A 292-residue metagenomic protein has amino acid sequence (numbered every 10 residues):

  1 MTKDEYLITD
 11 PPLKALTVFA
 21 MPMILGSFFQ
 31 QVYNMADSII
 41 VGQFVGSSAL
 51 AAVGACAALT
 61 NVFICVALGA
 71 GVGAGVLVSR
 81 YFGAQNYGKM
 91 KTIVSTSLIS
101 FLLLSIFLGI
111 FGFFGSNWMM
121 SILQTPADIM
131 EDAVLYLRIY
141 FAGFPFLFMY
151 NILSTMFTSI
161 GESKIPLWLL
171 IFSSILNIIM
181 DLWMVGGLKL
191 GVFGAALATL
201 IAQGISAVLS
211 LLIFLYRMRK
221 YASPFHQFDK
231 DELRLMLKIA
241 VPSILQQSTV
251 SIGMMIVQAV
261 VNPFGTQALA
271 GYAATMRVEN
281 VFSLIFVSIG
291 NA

Functional and structural regions predicted by a protein language model:
M1-A20, V78-G143, G187-V241: Short alpha-helical transmembrane segments in multi-pass integral membrane proteins
F19-S27, N61, F101, Y140 (+6 more regions): Residue-level signature of transmembrane alpha-helical cores of multipass secondary-active transporters and flippases
M23, S27, I39, V76 (+10 more regions): Transmembrane alpha-helix boundary and packing residues in multipass membrane permease domains and related
F28, V32, I106, I110 (+8 more regions): Hydrophobic alpha-helical segments of membrane proteins
F28, V32-L50, M120-A127, W183-L190 (+1 more regions): Helix-terminus/linker motif at the lipid-water interface of multi-pass membrane proteins
L50-I110, L147-P166, G271-A292: Small-residue-rich hydrophobic transmembrane alpha-helices
V62-C65, N177-D181, S206-L211, V281-L284: Hydrophobic transmembrane alpha-helices of multi-pass small-molecule transporters
G71, I139-T158, P166-N177, A195-S210 (+1 more regions): Short runs within selected transmembrane alpha-helices of multi-pass transporters and secretion channels
